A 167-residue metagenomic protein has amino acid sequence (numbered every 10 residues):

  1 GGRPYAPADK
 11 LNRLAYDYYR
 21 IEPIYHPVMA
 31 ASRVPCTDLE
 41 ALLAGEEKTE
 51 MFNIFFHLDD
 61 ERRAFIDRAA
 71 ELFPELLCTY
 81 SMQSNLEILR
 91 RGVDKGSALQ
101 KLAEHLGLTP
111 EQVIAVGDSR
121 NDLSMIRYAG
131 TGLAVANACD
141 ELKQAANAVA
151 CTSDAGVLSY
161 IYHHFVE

Functional and structural regions predicted by a protein language model:
G1-V116: Conserved acidic, metal-coordinating active-site core of Asp-based, Mg2+-dependent phosphoryl-transfer enzymes
E71, E87-E167: Mg2+-dependent phosphoryl-transfer enzymes with acidic/Ser/Thr/Gly-rich catalytic loops
